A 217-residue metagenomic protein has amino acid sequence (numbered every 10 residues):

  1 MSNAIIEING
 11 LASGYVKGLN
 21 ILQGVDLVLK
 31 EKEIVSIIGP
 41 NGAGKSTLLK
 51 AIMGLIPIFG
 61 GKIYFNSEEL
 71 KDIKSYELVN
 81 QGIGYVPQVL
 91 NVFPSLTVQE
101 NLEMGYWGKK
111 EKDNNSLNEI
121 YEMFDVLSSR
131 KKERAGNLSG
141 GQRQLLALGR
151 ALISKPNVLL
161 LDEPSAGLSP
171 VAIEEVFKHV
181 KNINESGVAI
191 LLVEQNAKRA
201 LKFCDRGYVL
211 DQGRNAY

Functional and structural regions predicted by a protein language model:
I38-P40: The feature captures the beta-strand-to-loop junction immediately N-terminal to the Walker
M53: Helix-to-loop junction immediately C-terminal to a conserved catalytic motif
G61-L70, Q81, D113-E122: Conserved ABC transporter NBD signature motif
R134-L138: Conserved ABC ATPase signature
A151-L152: ABC ATPase C-loop
K155: Conserved catalytic motifs of ABC-family nucleotide-binding domains
L159-E163: Catalytic Walker B motif of ABC-type/P-loop ATPase nucleotide-binding domains
